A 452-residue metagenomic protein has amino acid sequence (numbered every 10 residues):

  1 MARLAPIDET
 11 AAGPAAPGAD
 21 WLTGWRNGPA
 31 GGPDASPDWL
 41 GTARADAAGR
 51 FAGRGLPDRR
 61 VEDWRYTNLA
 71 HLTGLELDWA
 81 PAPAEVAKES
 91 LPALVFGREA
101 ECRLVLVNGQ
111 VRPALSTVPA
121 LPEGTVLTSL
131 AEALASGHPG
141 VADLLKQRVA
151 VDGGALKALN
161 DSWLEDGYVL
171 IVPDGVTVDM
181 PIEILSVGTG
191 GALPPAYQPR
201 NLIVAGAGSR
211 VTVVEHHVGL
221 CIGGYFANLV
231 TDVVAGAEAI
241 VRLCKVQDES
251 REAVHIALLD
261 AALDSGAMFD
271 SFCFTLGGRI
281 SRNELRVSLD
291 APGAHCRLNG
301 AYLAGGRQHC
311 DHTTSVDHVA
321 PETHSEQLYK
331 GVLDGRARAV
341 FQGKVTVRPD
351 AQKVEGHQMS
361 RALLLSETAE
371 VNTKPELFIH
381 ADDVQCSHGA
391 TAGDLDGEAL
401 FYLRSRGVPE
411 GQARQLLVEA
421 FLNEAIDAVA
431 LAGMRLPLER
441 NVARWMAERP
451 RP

Functional and structural regions predicted by a protein language model:
A2-A158, L328: N-terminal amphipathic, basic helical "cap/leader" segment at the start of enzyme domains
A2-D8, A114, E123, L130 (+3 more regions): Conserved beta-strand/loop scaffold segments within soluble protein domains that form the structured core and edges
W64, L416-L417: Residue-level "edge-of-site" marker
